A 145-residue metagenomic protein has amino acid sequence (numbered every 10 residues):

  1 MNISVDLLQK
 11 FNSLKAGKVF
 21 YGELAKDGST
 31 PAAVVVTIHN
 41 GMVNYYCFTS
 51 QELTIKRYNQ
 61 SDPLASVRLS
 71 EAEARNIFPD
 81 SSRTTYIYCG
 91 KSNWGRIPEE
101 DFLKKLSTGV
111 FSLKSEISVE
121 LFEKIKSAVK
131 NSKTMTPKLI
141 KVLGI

Functional and structural regions predicted by a protein language model:
M1-S13: Mixed-charge, Lys/Arg-rich low-complexity intrinsically disordered regions
F11-L24: Short coil-to-beta transition motif at edge beta-strands of beta-rich domains
F11-N12, V35, N76-D80: A general structural signal for short secondary-structure junctions and capping/turn motifs
K15-K18, S29-P31, T85: Short beta-strand or tight-loop elements that sit immediately N-terminal to catalytic metal-binding acidic residues
F20, V43-N44, V67, T84-I87: A broad, low-specificity signal marking well-ordered, structured residues that form hydrophobic/aromatic
K26, T49, K91-N93: A broadly conserved detector of short glycine/acidic/proline-rich loop/turn motifs that flank catalytic sites and bind
G28-R75: Compact nucleic-acid interaction/catalytic patches
L69-I145: C-terminal terminal-subdomain/extension
